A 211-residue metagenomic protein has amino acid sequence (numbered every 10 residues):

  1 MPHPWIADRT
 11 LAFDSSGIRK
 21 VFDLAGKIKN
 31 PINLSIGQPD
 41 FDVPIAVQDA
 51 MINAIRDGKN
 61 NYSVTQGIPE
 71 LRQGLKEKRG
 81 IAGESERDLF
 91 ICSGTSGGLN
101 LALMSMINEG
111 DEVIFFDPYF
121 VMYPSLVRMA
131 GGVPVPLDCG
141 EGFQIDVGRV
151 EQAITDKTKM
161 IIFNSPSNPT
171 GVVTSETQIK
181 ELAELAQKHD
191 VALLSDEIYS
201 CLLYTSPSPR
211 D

Functional and structural regions predicted by a protein language model:
P2, T10-G94, L101: N-terminal small-domain helix-loop-helix segment of the aminotransferase-like
I28, A130, K188-H189: Helix C-cap/helix->beta junction micro-motif
G83-L89, E109-E112, K157: Short acidic capping loops at alpha-helix termini that bridge into adjacent secondary structure
S105-V127: Conserved PLP-anchoring active-site segment centered on the Schiff-base-forming lysine
D117, P136-G140: Short beta->alpha connector loops at strand-helix junctions that form conserved, small/polar/Pro-enriched
R128-P134: A short helix-loop-beta submotif of the ANL/AMP-binding
E141-L203: Active-site phosphate-binding strand-loop segment of PLP-dependent enzymes
Y204-D211: Conserved small/polar residues in nucleotide/adenosyl-binding loops
